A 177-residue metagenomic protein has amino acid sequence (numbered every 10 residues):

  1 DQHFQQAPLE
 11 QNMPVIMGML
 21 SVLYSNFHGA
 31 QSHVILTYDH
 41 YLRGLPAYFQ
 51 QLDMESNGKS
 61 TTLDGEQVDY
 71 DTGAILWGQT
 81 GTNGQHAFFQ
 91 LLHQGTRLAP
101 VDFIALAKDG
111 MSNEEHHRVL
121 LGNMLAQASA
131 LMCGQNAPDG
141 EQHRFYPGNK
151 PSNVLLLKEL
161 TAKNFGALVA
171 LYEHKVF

Functional and structural regions predicted by a protein language model:
D1-F177: A SIS-like phosphosugar-recognition module
